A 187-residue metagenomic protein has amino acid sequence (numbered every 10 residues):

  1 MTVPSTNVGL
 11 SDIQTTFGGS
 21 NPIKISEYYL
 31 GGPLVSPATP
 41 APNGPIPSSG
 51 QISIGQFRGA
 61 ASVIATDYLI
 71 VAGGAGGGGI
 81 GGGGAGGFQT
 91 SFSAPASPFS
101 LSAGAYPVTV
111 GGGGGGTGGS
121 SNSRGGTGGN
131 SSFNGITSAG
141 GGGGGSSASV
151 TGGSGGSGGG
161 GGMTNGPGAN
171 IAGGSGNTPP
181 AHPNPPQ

Functional and structural regions predicted by a protein language model:
T2-Q187: Glycine-biased low-complexity/repetitive sequence motifs
